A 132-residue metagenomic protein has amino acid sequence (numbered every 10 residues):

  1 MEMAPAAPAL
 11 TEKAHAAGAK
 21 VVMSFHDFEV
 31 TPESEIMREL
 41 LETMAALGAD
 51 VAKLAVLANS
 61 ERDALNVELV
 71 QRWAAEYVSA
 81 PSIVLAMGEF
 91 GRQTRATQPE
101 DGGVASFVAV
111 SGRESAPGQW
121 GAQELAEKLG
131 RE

Functional and structural regions predicted by a protein language model:
M3-E132: Catalytic alpha/beta core domains of metabolic enzymes, predominantly
